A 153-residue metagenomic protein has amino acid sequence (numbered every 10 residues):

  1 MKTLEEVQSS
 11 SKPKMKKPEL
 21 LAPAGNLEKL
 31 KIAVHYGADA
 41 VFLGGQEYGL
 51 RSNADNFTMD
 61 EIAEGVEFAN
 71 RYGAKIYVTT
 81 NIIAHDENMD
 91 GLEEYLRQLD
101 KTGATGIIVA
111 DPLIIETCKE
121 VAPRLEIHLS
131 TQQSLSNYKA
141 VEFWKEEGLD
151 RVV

Functional and structural regions predicted by a protein language model:
K2-V153: Non-catalytic helical/linker scaffolds that mediate oligomerization, partner binding, and domain coupling around large
